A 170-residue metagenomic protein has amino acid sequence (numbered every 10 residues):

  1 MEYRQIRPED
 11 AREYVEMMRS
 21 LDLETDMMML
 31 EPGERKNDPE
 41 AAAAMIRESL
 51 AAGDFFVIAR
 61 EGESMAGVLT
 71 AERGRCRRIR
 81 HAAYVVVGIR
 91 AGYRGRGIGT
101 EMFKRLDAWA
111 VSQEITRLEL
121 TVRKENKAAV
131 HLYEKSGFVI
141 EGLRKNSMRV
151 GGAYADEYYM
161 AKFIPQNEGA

Functional and structural regions predicted by a protein language model:
E2-E16: A short beta-loop-alpha structural element at the N-terminal edge of CoA-dependent acyl/N-acetyltransferase catalytic
P8-E9, D22, E34-G92, F103-R105 (+1 more regions): Acetyl-CoA-dependent GNAT
E16-G33: Helix-loop element at the rim of GNAT/NAT acetyltransferase active sites that forms part of the acceptor-substrate
I58, T70, Y84-G88, G97 (+3 more regions): Conserved beta-strand segments that form the floor/walls of ligand-binding pockets within enzyme and binding domains
G99, F103, N126-A129, N146-G151: Short glycine/proline-centered loop/turn elements that form peptide/ligand docking sites
F103, A110-T121: Conserved GNAT acetyl-CoA-binding A-motif
R117-R123, E134, V139-A155: Conserved catalytic-core motifs of GNAT/GCN5-like acyltransferases
A153-A170: Terminal substrate-recognition subdomain of acyl/acetyltransferases
